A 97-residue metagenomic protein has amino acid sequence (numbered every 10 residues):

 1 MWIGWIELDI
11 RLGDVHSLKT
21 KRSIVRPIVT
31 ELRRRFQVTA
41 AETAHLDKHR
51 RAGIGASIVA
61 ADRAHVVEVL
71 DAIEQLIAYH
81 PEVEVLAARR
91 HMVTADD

Functional and structural regions predicted by a protein language model:
M1-T39: N-terminal first-folded block
I6-I10, I54-A56, A88-R90: A structural signal for short, well-ordered beta-strand segments
D9, E42-L46, V67-A72: A general secondary-structure boundary signal
V38-T43, L86-A87: A short linear hydrophobic-aromatic micro-motif
A41-D62: Short, charge-patterned binding micro-sites
A60-D97: C-terminal structural segments of small proteins and small subunits
